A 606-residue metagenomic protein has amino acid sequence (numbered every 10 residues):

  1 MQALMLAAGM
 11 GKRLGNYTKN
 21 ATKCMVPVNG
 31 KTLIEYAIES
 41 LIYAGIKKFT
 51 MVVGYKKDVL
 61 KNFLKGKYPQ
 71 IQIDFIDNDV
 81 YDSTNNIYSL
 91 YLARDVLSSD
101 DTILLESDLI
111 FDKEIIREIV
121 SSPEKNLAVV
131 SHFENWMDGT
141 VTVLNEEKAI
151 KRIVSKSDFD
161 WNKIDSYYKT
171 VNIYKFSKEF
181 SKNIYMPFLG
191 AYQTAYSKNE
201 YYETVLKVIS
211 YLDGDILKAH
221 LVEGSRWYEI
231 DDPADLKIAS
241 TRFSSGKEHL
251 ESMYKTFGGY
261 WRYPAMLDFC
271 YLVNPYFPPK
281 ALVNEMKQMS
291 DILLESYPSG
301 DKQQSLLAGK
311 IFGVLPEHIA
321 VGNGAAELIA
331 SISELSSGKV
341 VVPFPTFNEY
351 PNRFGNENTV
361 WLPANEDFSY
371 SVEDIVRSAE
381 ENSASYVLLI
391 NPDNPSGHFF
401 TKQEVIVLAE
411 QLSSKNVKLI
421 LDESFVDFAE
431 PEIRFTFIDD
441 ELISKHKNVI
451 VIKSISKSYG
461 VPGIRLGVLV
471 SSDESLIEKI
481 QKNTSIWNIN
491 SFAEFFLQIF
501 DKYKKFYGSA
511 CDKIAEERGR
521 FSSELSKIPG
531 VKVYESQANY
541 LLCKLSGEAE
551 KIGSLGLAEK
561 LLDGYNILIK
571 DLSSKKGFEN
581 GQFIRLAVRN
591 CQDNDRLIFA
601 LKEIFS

Functional and structural regions predicted by a protein language model:
M1-K19: N-terminal nucleotide-binding beta1-loop-alpha1 segment
Q2-M5, K31-T102: Conserved N-terminal catalytic core of the sugar/cofactor nucleotidyltransferase
D112-Y196: Conserved core of the sugar-phosphate nucleotidyltransferase
E118-S122, S369-N382, P395-L419, E423-V461: Active-site pre-lysine segment of PLP-dependent enzymes
S166-T170, P279, G300, N448-K527 (+1 more regions): PLP-dependent aminotransferase class I/II
I238-S296, N382-S383: N-terminal "arm"/small-domain region of PLP-dependent enzymes with the aminotransferase-like
E334-L389: PLP-dependent aminotransferase-like
A515, L525-Y565, V588: Conserved PLP-binding catalytic core of the aspartate aminotransferase-like
